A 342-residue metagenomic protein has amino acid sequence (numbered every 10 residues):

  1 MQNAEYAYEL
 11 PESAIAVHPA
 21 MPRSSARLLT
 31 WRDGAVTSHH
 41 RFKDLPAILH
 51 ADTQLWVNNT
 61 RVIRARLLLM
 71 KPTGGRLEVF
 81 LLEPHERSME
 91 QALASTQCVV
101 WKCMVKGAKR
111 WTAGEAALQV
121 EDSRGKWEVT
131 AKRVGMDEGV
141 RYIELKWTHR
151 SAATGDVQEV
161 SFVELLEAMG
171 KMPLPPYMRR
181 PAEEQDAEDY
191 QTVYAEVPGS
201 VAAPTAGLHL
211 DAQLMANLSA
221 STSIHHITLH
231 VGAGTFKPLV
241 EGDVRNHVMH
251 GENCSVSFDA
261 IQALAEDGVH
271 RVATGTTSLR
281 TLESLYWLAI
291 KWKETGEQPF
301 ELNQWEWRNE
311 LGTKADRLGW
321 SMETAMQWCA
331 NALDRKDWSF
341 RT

Functional and structural regions predicted by a protein language model:
M1-T342: Surface-exposed, charge/polar-rich loops and edge strands
